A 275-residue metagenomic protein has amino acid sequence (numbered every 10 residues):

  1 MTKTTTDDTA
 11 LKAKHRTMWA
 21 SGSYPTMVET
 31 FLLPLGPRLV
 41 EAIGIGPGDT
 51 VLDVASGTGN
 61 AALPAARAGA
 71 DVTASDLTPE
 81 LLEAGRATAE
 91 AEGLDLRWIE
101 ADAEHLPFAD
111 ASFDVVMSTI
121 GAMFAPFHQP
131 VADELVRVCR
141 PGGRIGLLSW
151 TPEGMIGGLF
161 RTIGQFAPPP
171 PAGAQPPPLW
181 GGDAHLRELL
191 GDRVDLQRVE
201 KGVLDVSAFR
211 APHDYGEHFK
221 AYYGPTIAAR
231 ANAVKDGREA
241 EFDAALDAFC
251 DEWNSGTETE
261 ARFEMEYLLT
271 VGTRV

Functional and structural regions predicted by a protein language model:
T2-G46, N60, A84, G216 (+1 more regions): Conserved class I S-adenosyl-L-methionine
T50-L106, P130: Class I SAM-dependent methyltransferase SAM/SAH-binding core
E104-V115: A short acidic, Gly/Pro-enriched loop at the edge of an enzyme's catalytic core that lines a small-molecule cofactor
V115-Q129: A short SAM/SAH-binding and catalytic strip from SAM-dependent methyltransferases
Q129-P130, V136, R140-R210, T226 (+1 more regions): Conserved catalytic/acceptor-binding region of the Class I
L179-V275: Conserved Class I S-adenosyl-L-methionine
